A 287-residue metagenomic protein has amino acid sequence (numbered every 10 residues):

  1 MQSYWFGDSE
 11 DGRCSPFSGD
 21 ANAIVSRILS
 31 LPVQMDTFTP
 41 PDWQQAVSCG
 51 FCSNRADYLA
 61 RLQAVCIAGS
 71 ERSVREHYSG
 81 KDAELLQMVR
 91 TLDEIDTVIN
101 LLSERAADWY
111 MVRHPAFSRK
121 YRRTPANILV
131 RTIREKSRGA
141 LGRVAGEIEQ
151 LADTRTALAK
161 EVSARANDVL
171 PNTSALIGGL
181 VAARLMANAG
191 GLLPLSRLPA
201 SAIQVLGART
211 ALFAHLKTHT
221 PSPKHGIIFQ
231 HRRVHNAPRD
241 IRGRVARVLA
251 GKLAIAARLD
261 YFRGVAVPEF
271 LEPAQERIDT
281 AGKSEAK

Functional and structural regions predicted by a protein language model:
M1-S18: N-terminal basic/disordered segments at the start of proteins
F38-R155: Long, charge-rich intrinsically disordered scaffolds of nucleic-acid metabolism proteins
V89, T156-A175, A187-P194, S201-A202 (+1 more regions): Extended, structured, electrostatic nucleic-acid-contact surfaces
A187-Y261: Phosphate-backbone recognition surface of nucleic-acid-processing proteins
V245-K287: Acidic, carboxylate-rich catalytic segments that either coordinate divalent cations
